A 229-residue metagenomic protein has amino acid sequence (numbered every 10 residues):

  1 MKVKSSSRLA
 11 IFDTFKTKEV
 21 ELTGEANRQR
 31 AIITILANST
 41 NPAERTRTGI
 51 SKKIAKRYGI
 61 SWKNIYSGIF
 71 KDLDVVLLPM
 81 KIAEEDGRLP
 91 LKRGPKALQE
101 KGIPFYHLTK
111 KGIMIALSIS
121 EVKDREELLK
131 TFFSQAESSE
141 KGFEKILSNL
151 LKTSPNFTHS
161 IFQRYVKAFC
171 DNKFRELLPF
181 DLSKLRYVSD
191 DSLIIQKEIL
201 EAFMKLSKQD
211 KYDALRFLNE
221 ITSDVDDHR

Functional and structural regions predicted by a protein language model:
K2-R45: Short alpha-helical segments that sit at the start of domains
G24-R28, I60-G87: Short amphipathic alpha-helical interaction segments
N41-K63: Short acidic, hydrophobic short linear motifs in intrinsically disordered regions
Y66-D74, R93-P95, P155-F162: Compact, well-ordered interaction domains used in eukaryotic information-processing assemblies
K81-Q99: Beta-hairpin "wing" of winged helix-turn-helix
A97-F132: Short, amphipathic alpha-helical interaction segments positioned at domain boundaries
R125-D224: Exposed, interaction-prone assembly regions rather than primary DNA-binding/catalytic cores
V225-R229: Short acidic DE-rich linear segments
